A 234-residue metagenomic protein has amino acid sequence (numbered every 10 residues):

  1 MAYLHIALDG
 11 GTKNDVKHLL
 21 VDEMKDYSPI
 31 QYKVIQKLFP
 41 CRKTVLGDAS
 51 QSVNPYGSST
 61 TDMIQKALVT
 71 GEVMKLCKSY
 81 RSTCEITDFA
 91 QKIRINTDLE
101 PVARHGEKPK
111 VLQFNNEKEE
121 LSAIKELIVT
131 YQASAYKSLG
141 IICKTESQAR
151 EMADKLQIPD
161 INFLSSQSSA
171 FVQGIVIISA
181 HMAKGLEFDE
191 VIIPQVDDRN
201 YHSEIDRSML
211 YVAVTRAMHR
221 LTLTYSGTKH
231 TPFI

Functional and structural regions predicted by a protein language model:
H5-I6, G10-H18, K25-I234: Conserved helicase motor core of SF1/SF2 NTP-dependent helicases
